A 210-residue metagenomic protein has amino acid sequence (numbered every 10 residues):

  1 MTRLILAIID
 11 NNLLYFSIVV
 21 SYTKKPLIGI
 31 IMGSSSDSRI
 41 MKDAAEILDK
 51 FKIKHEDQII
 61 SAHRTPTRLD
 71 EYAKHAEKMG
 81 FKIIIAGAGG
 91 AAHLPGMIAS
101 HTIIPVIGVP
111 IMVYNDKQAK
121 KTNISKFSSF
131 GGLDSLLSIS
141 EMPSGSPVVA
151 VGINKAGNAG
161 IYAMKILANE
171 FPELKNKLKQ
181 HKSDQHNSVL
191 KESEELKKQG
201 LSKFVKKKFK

Functional and structural regions predicted by a protein language model:
L6, L13-F16: Short hydrophobic targeting helices and cationic amphipathic motifs that mediate membrane/organellar targeting
P26-R64: Glycine-rich phosphate/diphosphate-binding loop of Rossmann-like nucleotide-binding domains
S36, S129-S202, K206: C-terminal binding/interaction regions
D37-M41, P66-L69, A88-M97, G132-L133 (+1 more regions): Short glycine/serine/threonine-rich phosphate/pyrophosphate-binding segments that cradle anionic phosphate groups
A45, D70-A73, K117-P143: Active-site-proximal loop->helix
I60-E77: N-terminal beta-loop-helix "entrance" segment that forms/cooperates in small-molecule cofactor or anionic ligand
Y72-K121: Glycine-rich phosphate-binding loop
